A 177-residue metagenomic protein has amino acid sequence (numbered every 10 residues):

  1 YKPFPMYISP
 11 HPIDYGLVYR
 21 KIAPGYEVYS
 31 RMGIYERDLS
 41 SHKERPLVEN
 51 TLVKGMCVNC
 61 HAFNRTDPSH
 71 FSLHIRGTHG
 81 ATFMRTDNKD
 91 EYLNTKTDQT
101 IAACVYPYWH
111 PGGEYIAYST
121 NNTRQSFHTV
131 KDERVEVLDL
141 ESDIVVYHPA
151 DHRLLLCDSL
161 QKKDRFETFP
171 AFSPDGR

Functional and structural regions predicted by a protein language model:
K2-E27, T100: Low-complexity, Pro/Ser/Thr- and charge-rich linker/hinge segments at domain boundaries
K2-P5, S40-M56, T86-A103, V146-F166: Multi-bladed beta-propeller domains
I8-D14, V53-G55, A62-I75, Q99-I101 (+2 more regions): Blade-terminus and WD-like Trp-Asp/Gly-His loop motifs, strongest in beta-propeller folds
P12, Y29-R31, I101, D139-E141 (+1 more regions): A generic fold-level signal
L17-Y29, M84, E114, Y118-E141: Short, conserved, GDST-rich strand-edge loop motifs in beta-rich repeat architectures
V18-Y92: Conserved, compact domain cores that house catalytic/ligand-binding motifs in diverse enzymes and effector modules
G33, D143-V145, T168-F169: Conserved beta-strand and immediately adjacent loop positions that scaffold enzyme active sites
Y106, S119-S126, L154, D158 (+1 more regions): Short, conserved micro-motifs composed of acidic
